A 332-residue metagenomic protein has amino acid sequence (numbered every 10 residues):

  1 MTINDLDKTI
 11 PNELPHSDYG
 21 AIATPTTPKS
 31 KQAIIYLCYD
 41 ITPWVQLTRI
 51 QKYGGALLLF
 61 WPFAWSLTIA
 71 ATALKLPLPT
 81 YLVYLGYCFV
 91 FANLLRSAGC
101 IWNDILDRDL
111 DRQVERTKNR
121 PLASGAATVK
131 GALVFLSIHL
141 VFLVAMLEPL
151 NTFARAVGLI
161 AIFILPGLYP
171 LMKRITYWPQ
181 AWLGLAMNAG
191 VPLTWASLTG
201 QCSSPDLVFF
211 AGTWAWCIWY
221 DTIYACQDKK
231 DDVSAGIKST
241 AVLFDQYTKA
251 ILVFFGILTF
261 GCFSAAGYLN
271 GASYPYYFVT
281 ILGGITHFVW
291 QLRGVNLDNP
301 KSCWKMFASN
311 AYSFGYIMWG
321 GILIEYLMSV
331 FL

Functional and structural regions predicted by a protein language model:
T2-L332: Multi-pass alpha-helical membrane architecture of UbiA-family and related isoprenoid/lipid prenyltransferases
